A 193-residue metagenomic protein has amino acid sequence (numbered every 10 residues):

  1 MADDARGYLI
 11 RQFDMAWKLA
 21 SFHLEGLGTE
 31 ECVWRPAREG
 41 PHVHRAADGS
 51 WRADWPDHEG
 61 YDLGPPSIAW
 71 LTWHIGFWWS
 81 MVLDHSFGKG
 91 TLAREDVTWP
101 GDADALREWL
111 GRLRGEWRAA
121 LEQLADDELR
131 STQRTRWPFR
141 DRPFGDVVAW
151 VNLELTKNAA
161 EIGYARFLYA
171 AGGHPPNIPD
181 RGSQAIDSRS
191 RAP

Functional and structural regions predicted by a protein language model:
D3-D96, R134-P193: Short, contiguous alpha-helical
T98-S131, D146-T156: Acidic/histidine-rich alpha-helical segments that form the ligand environment of transition-metal centers
